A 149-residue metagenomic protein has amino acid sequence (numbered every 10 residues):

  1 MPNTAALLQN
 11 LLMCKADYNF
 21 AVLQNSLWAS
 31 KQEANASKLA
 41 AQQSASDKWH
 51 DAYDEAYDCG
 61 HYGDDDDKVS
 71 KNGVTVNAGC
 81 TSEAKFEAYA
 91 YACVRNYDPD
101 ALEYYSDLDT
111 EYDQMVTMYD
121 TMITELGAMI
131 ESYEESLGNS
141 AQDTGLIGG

Functional and structural regions predicted by a protein language model:
M1-D58, K85-G149: Amphipathic alpha-helical polymerization modules
G63-A90: Charged heptad-repeat coiled-coil "stalk" segments of single-pass membrane proteins that scaffold or bridge
